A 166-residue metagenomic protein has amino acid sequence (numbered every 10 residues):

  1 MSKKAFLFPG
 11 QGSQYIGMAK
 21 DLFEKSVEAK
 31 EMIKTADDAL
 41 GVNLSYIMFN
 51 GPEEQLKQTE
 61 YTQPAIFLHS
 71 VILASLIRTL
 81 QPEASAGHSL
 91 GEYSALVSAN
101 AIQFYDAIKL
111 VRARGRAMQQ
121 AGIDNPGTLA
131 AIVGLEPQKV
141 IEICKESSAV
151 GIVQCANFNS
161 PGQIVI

Functional and structural regions predicted by a protein language model:
S2-A86, I166: Helix-rich "cap/lid" substructures immediately adjacent to catalytic or cofactor-binding pockets
Q11-S13, L40, A99-V165: Alpha/beta catalytic cores of group-transfer enzymes, especially the acyltransferase/condensing modules of polyketide
G17, I66, I72-L73, A95-V97 (+2 more regions): Hydrophobic side chains within alpha-helical segments
M18, T59, L96, L129 (+1 more regions): Generic anion/oxyanion-binding catalytic loop in active/binding sites
D21-E24, L96, Q120: General structural signal for alpha-helix termini and helix-helix connectors
K34-T35, L68-I72, E92, Y105 (+2 more regions): A broad detector of short, well-ordered amphipathic alpha-helices that serve as recognition/interaction surfaces
G87-H88, F158: Conserved alpha/beta-hydrolase "nucleophile elbow" surrounding the catalytic nucleophile
H88-V97, A101: Glycine-rich nucleophile elbow surrounding the catalytic serine of serine-hydrolase chemistry
